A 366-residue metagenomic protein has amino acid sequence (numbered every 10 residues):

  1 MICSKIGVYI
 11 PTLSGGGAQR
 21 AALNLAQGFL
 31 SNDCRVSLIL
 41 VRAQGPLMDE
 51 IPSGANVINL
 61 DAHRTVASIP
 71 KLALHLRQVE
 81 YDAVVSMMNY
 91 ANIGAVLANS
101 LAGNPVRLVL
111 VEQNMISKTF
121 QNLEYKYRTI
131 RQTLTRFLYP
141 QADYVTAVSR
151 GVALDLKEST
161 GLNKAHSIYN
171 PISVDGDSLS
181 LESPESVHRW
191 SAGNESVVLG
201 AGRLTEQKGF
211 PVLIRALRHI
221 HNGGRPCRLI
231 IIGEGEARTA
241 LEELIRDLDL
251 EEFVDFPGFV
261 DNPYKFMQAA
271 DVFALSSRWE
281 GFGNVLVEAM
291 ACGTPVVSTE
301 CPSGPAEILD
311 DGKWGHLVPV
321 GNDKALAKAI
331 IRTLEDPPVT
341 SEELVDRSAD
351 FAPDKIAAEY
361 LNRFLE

Functional and structural regions predicted by a protein language model:
V8-V66, V152-D155, S167, E236: N-terminal strand-loop element at the rim of the active site of nucleotide-sugar-dependent glycosyltransferases
Q19-N24, S196-H219, E236-E243, K324: A conserved mid-protein helix/loop that constitutes part of the nucleotide-sugar donor-binding site
A73, Y127-Y144: Membrane-proximal helix-turn-helix segments that form the acceptor-binding/catalytic region of lipid-linked
S86-I93, E112-N114: Short His-centered aromatic/hydrophobic patch
P140-S167, I172-G176: A short, active-site helix/loop in glycosyltransferases that binds the activated sugar's phosphate group
F259, R278: Aromatic "clamp/platform" in nucleotide-sugar-dependent glycosyltransferases that forms part of the donor/acceptor
P295-T299: Short hydrophobic beta-strand element within catalytic cores of glycosyltransferases and related nucleotide-activated
D310-D323, I331-P338: Conserved acidic donor-binding segment of nucleotide-sugar-dependent glycosyltransferases
